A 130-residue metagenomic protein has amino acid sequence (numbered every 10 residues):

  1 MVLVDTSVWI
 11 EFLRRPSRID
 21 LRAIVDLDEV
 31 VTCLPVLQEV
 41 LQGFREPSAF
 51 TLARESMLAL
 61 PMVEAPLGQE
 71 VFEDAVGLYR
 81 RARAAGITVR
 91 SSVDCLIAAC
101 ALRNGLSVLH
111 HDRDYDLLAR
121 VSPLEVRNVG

Functional and structural regions predicted by a protein language model:
M1-P35, Q42-E55: Short, well-structured N-terminal submotif of metal-dependent ribonuclease cores
V2, E29-V31, A59-E64, S107: Short loop->beta-strand "edge-of-pocket" segments that line small-molecule binding or catalytic clefts across diverse
V4-D5, C33, R90-S91, N128-G130: Histidine- and aromatic-rich ligand-binding microenvironments
D5-T6, V40, A75, A101: Generic structural signal for small/hydrophobic residues in well-ordered secondary structure, especially within
V8-W9, V36, V71, I97 (+1 more regions): Alpha-helix capping/helix-boundary segments
I19, M62-L109: Active-site neighborhoods of divalent-metal-dependent phosphate/nucleic-acid chemistry enzymes
S48-P61, A65-G68: Active-site-proximal, substrate-binding regions of enzyme catalytic domains and RNA-binding/basic surfaces
A98, L102-G130: Acidic, PIN/NYN-like endoribonuclease modules and their adjacent C-terminal/linker elements
